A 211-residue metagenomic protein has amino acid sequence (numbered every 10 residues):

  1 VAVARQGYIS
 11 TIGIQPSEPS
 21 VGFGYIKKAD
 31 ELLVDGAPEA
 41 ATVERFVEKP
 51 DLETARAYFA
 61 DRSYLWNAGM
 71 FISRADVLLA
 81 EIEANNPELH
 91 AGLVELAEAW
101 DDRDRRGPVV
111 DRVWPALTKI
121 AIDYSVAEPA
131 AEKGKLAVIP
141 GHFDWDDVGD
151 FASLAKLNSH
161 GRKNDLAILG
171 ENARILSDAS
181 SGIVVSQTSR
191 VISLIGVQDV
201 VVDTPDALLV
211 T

Functional and structural regions predicted by a protein language model:
V1-A116, G134-K135: Conserved core of the sugar-phosphate nucleotidyltransferase
S73-T211: Left-handed beta-helix
